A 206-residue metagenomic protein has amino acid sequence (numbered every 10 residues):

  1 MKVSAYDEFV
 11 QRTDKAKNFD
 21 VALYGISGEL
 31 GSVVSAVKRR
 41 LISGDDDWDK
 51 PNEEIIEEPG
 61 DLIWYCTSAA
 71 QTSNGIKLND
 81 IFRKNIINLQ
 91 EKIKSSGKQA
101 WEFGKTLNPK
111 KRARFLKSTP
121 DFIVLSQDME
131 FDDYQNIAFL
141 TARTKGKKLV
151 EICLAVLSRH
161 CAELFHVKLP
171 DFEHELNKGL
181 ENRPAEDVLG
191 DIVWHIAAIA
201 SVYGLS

Functional and structural regions predicted by a protein language model:
M1-S206: Flexible "arm" and connector segments at domain edges
